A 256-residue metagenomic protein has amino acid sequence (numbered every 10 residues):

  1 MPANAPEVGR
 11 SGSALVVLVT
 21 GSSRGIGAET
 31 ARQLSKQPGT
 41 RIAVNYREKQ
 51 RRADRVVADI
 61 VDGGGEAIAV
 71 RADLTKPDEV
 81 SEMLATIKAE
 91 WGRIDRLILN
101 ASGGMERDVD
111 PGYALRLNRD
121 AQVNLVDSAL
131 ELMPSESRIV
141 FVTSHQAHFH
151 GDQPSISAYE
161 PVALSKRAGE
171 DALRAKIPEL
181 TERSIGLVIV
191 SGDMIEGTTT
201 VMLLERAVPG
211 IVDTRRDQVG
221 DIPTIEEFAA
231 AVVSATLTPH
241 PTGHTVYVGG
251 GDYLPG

Functional and structural regions predicted by a protein language model:
T20, I94-S102, F141: Rossmann-fold scaffold of SDR-type NAD(P)-dependent oxidoreductases
S23-G25: Conserved glycine-rich cofactor-binding loop
P38-R55: Conserved glycine-rich Rossmann-like NAD(P)H-binding loop of the short-chain dehydrogenase/reductase
I60-D78: Rossmann-fold cofactor-recognition segment
M83, I98, L125-A129, M133 (+1 more regions): Hydrophobic positions on the long internal alpha-helix of Rossmann-like NAD(P)-dependent oxidoreductase domains
S102-D108, S135-E182, M194-T198: Catalytic loop of short-chain dehydrogenase/reductase
D108-L130, E136: Catalytic Tyr-X3-Lys loop
R183-S191, R206-G256: C-terminal helical subdomain
